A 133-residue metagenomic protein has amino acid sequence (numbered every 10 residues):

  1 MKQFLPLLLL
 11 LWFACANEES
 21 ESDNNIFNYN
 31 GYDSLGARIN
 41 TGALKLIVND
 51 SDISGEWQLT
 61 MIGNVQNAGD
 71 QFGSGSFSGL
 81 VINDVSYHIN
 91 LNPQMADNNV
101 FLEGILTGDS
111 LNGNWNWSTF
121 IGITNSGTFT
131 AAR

Functional and structural regions predicted by a protein language model:
M1-L7: Sec-dependent signal peptide recognition, specifically the positively charged N-region followed immediately by
L7-L8, F120: Intrinsically disordered, low-complexity segments enriched in polar/charged small residues
W12-A14: C-terminal motif of bacterial Sec signal peptides marking the signal peptidase cleavage site
A16-E19: Bacterial signal peptide processing site
S22-R133: Central antiparallel beta-sheet cores of small beta-barrel/beta-sandwich binding domains
